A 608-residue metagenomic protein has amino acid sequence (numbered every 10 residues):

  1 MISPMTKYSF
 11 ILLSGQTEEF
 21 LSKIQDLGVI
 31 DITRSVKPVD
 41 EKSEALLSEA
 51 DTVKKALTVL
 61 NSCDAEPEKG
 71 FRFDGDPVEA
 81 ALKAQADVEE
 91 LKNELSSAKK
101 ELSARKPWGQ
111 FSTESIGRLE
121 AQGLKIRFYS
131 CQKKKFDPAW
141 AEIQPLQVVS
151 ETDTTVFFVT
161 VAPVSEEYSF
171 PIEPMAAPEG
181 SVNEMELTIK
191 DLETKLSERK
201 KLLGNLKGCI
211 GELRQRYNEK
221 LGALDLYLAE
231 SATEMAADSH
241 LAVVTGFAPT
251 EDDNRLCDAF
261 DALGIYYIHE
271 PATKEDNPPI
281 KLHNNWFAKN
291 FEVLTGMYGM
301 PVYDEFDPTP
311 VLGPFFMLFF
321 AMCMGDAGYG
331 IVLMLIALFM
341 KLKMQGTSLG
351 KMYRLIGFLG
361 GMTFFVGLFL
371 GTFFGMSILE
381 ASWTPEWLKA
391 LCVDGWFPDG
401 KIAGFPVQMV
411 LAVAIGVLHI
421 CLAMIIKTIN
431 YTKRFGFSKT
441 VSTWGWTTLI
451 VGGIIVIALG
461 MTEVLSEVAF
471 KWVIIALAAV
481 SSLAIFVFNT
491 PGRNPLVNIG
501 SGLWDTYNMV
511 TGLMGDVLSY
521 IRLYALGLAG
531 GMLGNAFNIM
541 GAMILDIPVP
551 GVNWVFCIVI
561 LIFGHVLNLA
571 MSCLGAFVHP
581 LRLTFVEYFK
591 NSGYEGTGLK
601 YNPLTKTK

Functional and structural regions predicted by a protein language model:
M1-L312, M340, G346-Y353: Long, charged N-terminal accessory/stalk domains
M1-T6, E18-L21, Q25-I32, N254-K608: Conserved, carboxylate-rich catalytic/transport cores that coordinate ions
